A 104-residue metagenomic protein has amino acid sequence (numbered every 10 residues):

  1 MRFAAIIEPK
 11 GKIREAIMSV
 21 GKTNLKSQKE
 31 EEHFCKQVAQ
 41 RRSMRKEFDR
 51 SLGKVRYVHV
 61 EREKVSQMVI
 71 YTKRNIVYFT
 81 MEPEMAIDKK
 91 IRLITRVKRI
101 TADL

Functional and structural regions predicted by a protein language model:
M1-L104: Non-catalytic interaction/Regulatory regions outside core domains
